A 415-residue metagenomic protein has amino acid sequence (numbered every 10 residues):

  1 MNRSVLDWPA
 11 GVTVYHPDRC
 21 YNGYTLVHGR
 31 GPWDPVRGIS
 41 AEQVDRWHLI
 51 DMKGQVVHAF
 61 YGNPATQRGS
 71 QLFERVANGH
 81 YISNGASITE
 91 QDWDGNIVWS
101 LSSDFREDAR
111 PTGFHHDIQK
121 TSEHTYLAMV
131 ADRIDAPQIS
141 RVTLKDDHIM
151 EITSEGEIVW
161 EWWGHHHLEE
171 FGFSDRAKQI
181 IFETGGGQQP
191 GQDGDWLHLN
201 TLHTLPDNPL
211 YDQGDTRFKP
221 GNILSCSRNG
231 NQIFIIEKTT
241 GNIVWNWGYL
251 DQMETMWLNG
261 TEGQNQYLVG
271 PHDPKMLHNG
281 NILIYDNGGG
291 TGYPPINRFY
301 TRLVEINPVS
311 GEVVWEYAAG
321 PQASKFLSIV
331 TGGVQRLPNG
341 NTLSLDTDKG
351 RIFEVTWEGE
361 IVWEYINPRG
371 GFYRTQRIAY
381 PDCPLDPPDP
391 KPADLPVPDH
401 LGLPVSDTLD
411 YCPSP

Functional and structural regions predicted by a protein language model:
M1-P415: Histidine-/acidic-rich catalytic cores in large beta-rich domains
